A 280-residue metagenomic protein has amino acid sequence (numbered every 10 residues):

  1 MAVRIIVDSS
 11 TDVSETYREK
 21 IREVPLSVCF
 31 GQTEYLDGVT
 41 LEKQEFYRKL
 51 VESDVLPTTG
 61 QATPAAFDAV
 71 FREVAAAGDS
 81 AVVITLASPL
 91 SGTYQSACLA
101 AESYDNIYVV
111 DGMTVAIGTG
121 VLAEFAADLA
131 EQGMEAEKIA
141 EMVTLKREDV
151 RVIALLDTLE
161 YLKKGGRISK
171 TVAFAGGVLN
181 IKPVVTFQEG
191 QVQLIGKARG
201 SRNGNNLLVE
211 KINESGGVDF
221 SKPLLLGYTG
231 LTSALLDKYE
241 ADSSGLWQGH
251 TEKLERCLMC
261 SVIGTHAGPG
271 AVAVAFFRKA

Functional and structural regions predicted by a protein language model:
V3-R4, S10-R18, R22-T33, T93-Y108 (+1 more regions): Mixed-charge interfacial surface used for oligomerization/domain docking and macromolecular partner engagement
Y35-S103: Class I S-adenosyl-L-methionine
Q61, D111-M113: Short beta->alpha junction loops
T85-S88, M113, G230: Conserved residues at beta->alpha junctions
